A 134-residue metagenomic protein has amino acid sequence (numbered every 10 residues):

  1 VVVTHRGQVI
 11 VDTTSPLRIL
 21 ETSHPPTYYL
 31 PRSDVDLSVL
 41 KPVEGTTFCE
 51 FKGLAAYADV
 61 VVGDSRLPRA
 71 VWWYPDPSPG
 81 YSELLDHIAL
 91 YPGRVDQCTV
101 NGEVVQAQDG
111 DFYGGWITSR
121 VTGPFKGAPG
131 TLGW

Functional and structural regions predicted by a protein language model:
V1-W134: Terminal leader/tail segments of proteins
